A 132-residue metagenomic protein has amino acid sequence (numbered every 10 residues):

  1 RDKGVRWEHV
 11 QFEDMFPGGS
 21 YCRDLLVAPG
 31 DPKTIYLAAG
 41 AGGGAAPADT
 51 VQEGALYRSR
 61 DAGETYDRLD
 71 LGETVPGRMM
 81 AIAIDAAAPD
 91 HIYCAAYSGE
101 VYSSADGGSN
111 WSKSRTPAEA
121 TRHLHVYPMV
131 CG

Functional and structural regions predicted by a protein language model:
R1-G132: Extracellular glycan-interacting surfaces
